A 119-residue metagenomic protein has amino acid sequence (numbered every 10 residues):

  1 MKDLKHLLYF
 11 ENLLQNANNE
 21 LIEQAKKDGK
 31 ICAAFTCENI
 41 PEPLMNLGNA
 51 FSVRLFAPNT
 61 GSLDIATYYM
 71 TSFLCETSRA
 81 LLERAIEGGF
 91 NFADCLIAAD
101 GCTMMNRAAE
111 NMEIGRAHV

Functional and structural regions predicted by a protein language model:
M1-H118: An N-terminal assembly and electron-transfer interface module characteristic of large anaerobic redox and radical
